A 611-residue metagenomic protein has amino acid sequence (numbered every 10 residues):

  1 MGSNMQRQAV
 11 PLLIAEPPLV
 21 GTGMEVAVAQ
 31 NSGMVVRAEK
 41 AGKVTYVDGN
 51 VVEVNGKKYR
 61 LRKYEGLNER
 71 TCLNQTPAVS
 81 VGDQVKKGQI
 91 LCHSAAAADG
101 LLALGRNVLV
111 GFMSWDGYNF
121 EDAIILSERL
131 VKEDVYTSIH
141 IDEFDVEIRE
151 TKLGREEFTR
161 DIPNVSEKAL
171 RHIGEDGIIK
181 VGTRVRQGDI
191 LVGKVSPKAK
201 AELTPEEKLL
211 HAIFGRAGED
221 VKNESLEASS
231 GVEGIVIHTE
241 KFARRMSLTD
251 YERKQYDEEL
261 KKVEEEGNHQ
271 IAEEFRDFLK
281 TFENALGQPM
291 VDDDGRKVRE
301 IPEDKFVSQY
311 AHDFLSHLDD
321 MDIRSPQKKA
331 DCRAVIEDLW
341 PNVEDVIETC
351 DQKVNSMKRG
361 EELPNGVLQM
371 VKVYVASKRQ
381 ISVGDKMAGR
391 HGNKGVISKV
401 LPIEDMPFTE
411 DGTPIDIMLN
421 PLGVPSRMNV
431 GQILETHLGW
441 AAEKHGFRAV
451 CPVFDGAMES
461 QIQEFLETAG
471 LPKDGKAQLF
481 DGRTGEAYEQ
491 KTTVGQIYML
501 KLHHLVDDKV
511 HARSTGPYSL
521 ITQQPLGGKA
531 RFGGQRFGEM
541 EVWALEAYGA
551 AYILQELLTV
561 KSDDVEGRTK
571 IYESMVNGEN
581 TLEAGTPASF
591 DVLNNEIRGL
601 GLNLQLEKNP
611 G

Functional and structural regions predicted by a protein language model:
M1-A41, D48-G611: Long insertion/accessory domains within large nucleic-acid-processing enzymes
